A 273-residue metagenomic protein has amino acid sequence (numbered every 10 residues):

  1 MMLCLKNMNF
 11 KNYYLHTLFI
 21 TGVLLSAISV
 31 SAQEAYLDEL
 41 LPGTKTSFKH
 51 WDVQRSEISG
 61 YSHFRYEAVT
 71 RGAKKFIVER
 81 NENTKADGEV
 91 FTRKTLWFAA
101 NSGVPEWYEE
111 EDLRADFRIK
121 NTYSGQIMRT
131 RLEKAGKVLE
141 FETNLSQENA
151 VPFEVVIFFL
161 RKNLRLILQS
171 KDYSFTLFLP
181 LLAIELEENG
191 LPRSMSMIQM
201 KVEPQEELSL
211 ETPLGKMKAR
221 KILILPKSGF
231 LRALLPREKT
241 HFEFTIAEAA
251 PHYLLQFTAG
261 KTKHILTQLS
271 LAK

Functional and structural regions predicted by a protein language model:
C4-L18: Bacterial N-terminal signal peptides that target proteins for export
Y13, I20, I77, K137 (+5 more regions): Generic alpha-helix detector with strongest preference for long hydrophobic helices that associate with membranes
H16-A27: Bacterial N-terminal signal peptides
I28-A32: Sec/Tat signal peptide C-region and signal peptidase I cleavage site
Q33-G125, P180-K273: Acidic, serine/threonine-rich low-complexity disordered tracts
E89-P180: Contiguous hydrophobic, core-forming segments of folded domains
